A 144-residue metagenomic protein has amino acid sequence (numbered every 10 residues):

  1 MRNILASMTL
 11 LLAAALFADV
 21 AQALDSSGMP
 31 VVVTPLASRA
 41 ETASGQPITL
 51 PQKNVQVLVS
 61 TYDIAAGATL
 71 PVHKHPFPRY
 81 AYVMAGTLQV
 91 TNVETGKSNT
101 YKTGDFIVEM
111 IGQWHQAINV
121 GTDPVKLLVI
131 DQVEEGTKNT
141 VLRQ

Functional and structural regions predicted by a protein language model:
I4-L5, A14-L58, T91, T100 (+2 more regions): A short, N-terminal "cap"/entry segment at the start of jelly-roll beta-barrel domains of the cupin/DSBH fold
G45, Y62-A68, P76, G112-W114: N-terminal post-signal-peptidase region of extra-cytosolic proteins
Q52-V55, T69-Y80: A short beta-loop-beta micro-motif enriched in histidine and acidic residues
I64, T95-G112: Short acidic-glycine-tyrosine-enriched beta hairpin
T69-P71, Q89, I107-I118: Histidine-centered metal-chelating micro-motifs
V72, A81-Y82, I107-E109, K126-V129: Structural recognition of the beta-strand scaffold that forms the well-ordered cores of secreted hydrolase catalytic
P76-T95: Glycine- and acidic-residue-biased ligand/ion/polar-headgroup-sensing regions
G112-T137: Ligand-binding loop in jelly-roll beta-barrel domains
